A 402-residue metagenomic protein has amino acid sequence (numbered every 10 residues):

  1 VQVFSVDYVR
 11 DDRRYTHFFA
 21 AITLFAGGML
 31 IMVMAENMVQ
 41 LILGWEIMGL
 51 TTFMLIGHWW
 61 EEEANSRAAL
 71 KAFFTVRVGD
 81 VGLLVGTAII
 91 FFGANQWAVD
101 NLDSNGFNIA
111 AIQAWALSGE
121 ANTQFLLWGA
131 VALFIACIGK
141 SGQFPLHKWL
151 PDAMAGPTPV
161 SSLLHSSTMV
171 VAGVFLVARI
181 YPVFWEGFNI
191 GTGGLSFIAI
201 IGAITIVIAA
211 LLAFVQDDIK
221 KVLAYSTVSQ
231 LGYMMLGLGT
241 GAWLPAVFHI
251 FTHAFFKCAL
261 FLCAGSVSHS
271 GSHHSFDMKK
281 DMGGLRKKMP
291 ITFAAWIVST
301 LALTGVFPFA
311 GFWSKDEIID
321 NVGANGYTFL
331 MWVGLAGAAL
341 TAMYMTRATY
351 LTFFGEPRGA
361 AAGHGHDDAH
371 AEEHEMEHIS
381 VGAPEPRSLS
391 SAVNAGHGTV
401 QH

Functional and structural regions predicted by a protein language model:
V1-G44, L50-V400: Hydrophobic transmembrane alpha-helices and their helix-loop junctions in integral membrane proteins
